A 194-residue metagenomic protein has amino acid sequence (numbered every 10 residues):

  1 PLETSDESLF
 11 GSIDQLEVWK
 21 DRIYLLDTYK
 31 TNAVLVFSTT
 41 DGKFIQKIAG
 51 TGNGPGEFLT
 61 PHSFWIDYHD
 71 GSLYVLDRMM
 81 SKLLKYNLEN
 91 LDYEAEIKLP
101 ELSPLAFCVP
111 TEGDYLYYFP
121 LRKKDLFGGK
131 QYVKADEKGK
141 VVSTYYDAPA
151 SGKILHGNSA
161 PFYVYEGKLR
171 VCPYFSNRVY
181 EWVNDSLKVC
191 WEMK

Functional and structural regions predicted by a protein language model:
P1-D6, L35-G50, L84-K98, Q131-G152 (+1 more regions): Surface-exposed loop/turn elements that mediate protein-protein interactions on large endomembrane-trafficking
P1-N32: Beta-strand-rich domains and repeat architectures in extracellular enzymes and scaffolds, especially beta-propellers
E3-F10, K43-D70, D77: Blade-loop segments of beta-propeller domains
S12-Q15, L59-F64, L102-P110, K153-P161: Repeated scaffold domains used in trafficking and secretory/extracellular systems, primarily beta-propellers
V18-K20, I66-D70, P110-G113, V164-E166: Residue-level detector of Asp-centered blade-edge/turn motifs that repeat once per structural unit in beta-propeller
R22-L25, S72-Y74, L116-Y117, K168-R170: Conserved beta-propeller blade signature
D77-G129, T144-S151: Asp-box/WD-like beta-propeller blade repeats and closely related beta-sheet repeat scaffolds
G157-Y180, K188: A conserved active-site cap/scaffold subdomain adjacent to cofactor or substrate pockets
